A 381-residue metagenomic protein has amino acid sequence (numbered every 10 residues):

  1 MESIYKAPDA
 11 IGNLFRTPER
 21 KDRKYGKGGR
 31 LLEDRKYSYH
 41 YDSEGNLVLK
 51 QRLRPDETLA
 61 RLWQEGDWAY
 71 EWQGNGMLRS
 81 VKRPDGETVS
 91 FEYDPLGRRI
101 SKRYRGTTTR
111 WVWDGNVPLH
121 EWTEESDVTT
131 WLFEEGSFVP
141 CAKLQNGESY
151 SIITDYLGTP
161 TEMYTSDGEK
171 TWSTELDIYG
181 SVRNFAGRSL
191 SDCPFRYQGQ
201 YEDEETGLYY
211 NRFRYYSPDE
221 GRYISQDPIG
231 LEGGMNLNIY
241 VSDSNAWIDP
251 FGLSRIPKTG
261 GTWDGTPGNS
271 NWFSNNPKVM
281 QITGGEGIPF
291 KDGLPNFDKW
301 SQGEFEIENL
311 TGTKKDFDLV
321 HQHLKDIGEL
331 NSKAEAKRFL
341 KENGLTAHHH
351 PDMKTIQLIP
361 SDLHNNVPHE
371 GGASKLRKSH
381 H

Functional and structural regions predicted by a protein language model:
M1-E33, S38-H40, G45-Q51, D56-L62 (+13 more regions): Beta-strand elements of repeat-based all-beta scaffolds
S3, K36, D67, T88 (+7 more regions): Short coil/loop residues immediately preceding or within conserved phosphate-binding loops of NTP-utilizing enzyme
D9, G26, D42, Q73 (+9 more regions): Short, acidic, Ser/Thr-enriched surface-loop or helix-capping motifs
R20-K27, N146-R212, N245-W247: A motif-centric feature for acidic-aromatic and gly/ser/thr-rich catalytic loops and repeats
E162-M163, S181-R183, R214-I224, P228 (+1 more regions): Short, low-complexity export/processing leader segments characterized by acidic and small residues
E175, I239, I359: The −1 position to Zn-ligating cysteines in a subset of zinc-ribbon hairpins
P228-M235, H350-T355: Short linker/helix segments within small regulatory modules
I256-T346, H350-H381: Nuclease and nuclease-like effector domains acting on nucleic acids or nucleotide cofactors
